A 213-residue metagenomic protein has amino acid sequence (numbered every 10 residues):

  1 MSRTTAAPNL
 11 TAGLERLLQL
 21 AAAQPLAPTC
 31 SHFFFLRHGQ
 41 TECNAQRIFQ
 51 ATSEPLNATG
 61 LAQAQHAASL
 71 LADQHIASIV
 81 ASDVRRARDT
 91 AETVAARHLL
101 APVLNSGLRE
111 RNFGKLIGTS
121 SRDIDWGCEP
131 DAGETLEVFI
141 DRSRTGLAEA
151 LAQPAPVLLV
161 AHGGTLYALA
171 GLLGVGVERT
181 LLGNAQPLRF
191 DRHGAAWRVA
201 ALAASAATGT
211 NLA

Functional and structural regions predicted by a protein language model:
S2-A21, P25-H98, G127, D131-E134: Active-site-proximal alpha-helix that buttresses catalytic centers in soluble enzyme cores
F33, A155-G163: Generic beta-sheet signal
Q40, R85, L108-R109, G164: Catalytic metal-binding/acid-base residues of hydrolase active sites
C43, E54-P55, A96-T145, A200-L202 (+1 more regions): Phosphate-handling substructures
L70, R97, E149, L172-G176: Active-site catalytic microenvironments for nucleophilic, acid-base chemistry
A81-S82, D141, V160-A161: Short beta-strand scaffold positions
T93, A168-L172: Active-site signature of alpha/beta-hydrolase-fold catalytic machinery across serine- and Asp/Cys-nucleophile hydrolases
G176-A203, T208: Domain-level recognition of soluble alpha/beta enzyme cores, biased toward histidine phosphatases/phosphomutases
